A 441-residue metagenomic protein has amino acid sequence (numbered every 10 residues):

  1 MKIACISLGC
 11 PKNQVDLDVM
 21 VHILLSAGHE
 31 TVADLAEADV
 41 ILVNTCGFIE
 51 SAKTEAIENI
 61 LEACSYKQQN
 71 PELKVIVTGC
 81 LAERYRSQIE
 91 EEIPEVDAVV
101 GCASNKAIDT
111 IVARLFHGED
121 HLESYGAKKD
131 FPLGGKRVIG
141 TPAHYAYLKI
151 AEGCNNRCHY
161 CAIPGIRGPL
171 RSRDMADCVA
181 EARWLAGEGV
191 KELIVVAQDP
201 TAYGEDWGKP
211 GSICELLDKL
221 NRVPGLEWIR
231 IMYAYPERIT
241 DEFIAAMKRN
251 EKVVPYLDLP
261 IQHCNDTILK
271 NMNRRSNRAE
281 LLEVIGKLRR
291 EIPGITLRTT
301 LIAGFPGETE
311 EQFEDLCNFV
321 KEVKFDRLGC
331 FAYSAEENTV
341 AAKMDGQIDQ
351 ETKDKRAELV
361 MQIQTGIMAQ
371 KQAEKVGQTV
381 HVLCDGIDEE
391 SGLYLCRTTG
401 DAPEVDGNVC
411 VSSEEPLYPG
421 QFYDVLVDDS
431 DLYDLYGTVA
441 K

Functional and structural regions predicted by a protein language model:
M1-Y203, E242, L257, A279-R290 (+3 more regions): Proteins enriched for Cys/Gly/acidic motifs involved in redox and nucleic-acid/cofactor modification
C10, Y203-G225, M272, A335-G366: Radical SAM enzyme [4Fe-4S]-AdoMet core and its adjacent flexible, acidic and glycine-rich loops/tails across
V75-G79, R84, I89, G187-E311 (+1 more regions): Conserved SAM/AdoMet-binding glycine-rich loop
I93-P94, F116-G118, G211-I213, M247-K248 (+2 more regions): Short, hinge-like loop/turn segments at secondary-structure boundaries
D97, K191, E227, D326 (+1 more regions): Short acidic/polar active-site loop segments enriched in Thr and Asp
C178, V195, I231, L259 (+6 more regions): Conserved, mostly hydrophobic/aromatic
A197, Y233, I261-H263, T299-A303 (+6 more regions): Active-site proximal loops enriched in glycine and acidic residues that flank catalytic Cys/His/Asp and coordinate
K343-K441: Terminal RNA-binding accessory module
